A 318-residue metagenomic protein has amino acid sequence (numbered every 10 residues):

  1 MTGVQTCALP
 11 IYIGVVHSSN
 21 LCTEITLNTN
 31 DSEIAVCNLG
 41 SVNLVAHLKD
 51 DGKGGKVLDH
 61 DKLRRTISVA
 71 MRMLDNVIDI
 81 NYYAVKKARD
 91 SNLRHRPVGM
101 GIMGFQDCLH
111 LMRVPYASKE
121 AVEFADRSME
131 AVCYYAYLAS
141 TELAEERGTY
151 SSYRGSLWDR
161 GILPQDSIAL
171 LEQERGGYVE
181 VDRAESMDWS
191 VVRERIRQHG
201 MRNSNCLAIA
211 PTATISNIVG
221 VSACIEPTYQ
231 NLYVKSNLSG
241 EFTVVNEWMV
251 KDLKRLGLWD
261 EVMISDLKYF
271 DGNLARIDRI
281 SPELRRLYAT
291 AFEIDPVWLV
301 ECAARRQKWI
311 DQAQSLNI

Functional and structural regions predicted by a protein language model:
M1, N38-N43, P97-G99, G104 (+5 more regions): Structured core elements
T2-C7: Single conserved hydrophobic/aromatic residue that forms the stacking wall/gate of nucleotide- or nucleobase-binding
A8-A35, K53, V98, I102 (+8 more regions): Terminal amphipathic helices with adjacent charged low-complexity linkers/tails
A8-N92, G104-M112, V221-E247, L256: Function-dense linear segments that define catalytic or interfacial modules in macromolecule-processing proteins
N28, L74-D79, T149, D182-S186 (+1 more regions): Catalytic alpha/beta core of large soluble enzyme barrels
H60-I67, H95, A291-L299: Short acidic-aromatic active-site loops that bind/stabilize oxyanions
T66-R89, L93, P115-T212, I280-L287 (+1 more regions): Internal maturation/activation junctions in enzymes
